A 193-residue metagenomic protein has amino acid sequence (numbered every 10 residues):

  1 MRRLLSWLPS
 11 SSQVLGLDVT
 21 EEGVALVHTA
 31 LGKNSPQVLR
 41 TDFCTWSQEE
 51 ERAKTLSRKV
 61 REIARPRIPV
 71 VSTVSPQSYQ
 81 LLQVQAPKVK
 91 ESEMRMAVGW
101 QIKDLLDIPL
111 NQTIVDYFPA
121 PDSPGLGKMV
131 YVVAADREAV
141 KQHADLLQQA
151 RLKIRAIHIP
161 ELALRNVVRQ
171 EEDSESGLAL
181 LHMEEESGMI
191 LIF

Functional and structural regions predicted by a protein language model:
M1-F193: Hydrophobic/aromatic-enriched cytosolic interaction surfaces used to assemble or bind macromolecules
